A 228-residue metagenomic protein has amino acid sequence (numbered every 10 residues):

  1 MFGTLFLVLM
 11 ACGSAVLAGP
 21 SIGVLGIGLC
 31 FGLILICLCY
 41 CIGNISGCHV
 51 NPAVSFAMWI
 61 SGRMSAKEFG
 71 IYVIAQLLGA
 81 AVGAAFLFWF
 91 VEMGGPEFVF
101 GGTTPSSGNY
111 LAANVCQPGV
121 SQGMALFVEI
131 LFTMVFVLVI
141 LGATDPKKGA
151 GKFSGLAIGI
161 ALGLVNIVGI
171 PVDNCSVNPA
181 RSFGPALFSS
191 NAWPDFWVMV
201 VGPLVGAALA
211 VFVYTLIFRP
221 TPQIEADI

Functional and structural regions predicted by a protein language model:
M1-I228: Membrane-interface helix-loop junctions and terminal tails of multi-pass membrane proteins
